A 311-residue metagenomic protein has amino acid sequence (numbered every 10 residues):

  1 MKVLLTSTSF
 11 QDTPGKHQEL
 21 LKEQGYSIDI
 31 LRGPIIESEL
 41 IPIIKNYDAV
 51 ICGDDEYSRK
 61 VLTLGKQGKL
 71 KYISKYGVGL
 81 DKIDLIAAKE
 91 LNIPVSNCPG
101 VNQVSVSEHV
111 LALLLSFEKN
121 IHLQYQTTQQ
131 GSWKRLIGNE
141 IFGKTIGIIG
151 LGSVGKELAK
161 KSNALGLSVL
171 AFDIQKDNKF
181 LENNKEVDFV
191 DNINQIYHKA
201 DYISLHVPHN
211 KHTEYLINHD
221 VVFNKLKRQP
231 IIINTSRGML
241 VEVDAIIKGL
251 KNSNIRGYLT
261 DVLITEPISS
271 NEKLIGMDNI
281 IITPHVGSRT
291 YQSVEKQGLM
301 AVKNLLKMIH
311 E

Functional and structural regions predicted by a protein language model:
M1-Y47, L170: N-terminal glycine-/charge-rich "phosphate-binding" loop or analogous flexible N-terminal tail
D12, H17, K89, S96-E108 (+1 more regions): C-terminal helix-to-coil terminal segments
D29, I36, A49-Y125: Phosphate/diphosphate ligand-binding glycine-rich loop within oxidoreductases
R59-V61, K176-K273: Rossmann-like adenosine-cofactor binding region
K66-K71, L91-I93, L167, R228-P230 (+1 more regions): A short helix->loop->beta-strand "cap" motif at the edges of active sites that frequently abuts
L123-E157: Glycine-rich NAD(P)-binding loop of Rossmann-like domains
S162: Aromatic pocket-lining residues of Rossmann-like dinucleotide-binding sites
D173: Conserved acidic E/D residue at the C-terminus of a beta-strand in Rossmann-like folds
